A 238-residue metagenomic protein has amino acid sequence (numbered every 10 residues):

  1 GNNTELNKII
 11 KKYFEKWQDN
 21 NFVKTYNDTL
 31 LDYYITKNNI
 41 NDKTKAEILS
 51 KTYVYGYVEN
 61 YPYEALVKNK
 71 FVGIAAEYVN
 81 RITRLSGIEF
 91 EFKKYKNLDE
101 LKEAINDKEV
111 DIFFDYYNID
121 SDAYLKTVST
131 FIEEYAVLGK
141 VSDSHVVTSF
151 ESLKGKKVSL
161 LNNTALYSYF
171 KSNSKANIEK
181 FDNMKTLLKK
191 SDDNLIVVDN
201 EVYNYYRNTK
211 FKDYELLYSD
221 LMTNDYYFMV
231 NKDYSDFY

Functional and structural regions predicted by a protein language model:
G1, A76, N80, R84-L85 (+3 more regions): Acidic, polar ligand-binding/catalytic clefts
G1-N39, G73-L85, V141-Y167, K171-S172 (+2 more regions): Extended ligand-binding regions for polar small-molecule ligands
I10, A46-Y124, K157-L160, S168-K190: Extracytoplasmic small-molecule ligand-binding "clamshell" domains of the periplasmic binding protein/Venus flytrap
W17-N21, K108, S191-D193: Short glycine-centered helix-capping/turn motifs at secondary-structure transition points
D19, V23, E91, I178-E179 (+1 more regions): Secondary-structure boundary/capping residues
N38-E47: Intrinsically disordered, low-complexity repeat and linker tracts
I48-S50, F71, T130-I132, L153 (+3 more regions): A generic fold-level signal
A136-K140, L153-D213, L217-L221: Membrane-proximal low-complexity regions enriched in glycine and acidic/polar residues
